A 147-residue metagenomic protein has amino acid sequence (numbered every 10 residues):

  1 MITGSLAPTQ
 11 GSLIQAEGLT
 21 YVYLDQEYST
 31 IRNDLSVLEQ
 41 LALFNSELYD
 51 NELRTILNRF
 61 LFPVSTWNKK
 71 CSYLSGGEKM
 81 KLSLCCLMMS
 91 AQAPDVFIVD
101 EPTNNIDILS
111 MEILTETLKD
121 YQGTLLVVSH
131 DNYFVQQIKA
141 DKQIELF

Functional and structural regions predicted by a protein language model:
M1-F147: ABC ATP-binding cassette signature C-motif
